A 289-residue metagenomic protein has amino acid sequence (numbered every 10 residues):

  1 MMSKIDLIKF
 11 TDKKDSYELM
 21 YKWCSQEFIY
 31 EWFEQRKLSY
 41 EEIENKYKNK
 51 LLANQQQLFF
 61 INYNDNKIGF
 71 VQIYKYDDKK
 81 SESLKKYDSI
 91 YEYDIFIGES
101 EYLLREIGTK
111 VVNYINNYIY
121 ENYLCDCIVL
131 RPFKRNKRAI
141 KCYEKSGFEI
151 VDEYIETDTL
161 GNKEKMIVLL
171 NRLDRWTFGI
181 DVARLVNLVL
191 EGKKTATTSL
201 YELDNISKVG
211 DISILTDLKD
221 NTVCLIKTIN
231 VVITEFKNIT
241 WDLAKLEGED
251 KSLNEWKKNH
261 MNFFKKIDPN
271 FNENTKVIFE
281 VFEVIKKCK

Functional and structural regions predicted by a protein language model:
M1-K4, F10-N45: A short, well-structured alpha-helix characteristic of acyl/acetyltransferase catalytic modules
F10, Y76, E153, V231-F236: Residue-level recognition of beta-strand microenvironments
E44-Y102: Acetyl-CoA-dependent GNAT
N66-G69, R138, T222: Glycine-rich acetyl-CoA-binding "A-motif" of GNAT/NAT acetyltransferases
Y87-Y91, D126-V129, F133-K137, K145 (+2 more regions): C-terminal "cap" of GNAT-fold acetyltransferases
L104-Y118, K141-K145: Conserved acetyl-CoA-binding loop-helix of GNAT-fold acetyltransferases
L170-L225, I229-K289: Mixed-charge, low-complexity intrinsically disordered regions
